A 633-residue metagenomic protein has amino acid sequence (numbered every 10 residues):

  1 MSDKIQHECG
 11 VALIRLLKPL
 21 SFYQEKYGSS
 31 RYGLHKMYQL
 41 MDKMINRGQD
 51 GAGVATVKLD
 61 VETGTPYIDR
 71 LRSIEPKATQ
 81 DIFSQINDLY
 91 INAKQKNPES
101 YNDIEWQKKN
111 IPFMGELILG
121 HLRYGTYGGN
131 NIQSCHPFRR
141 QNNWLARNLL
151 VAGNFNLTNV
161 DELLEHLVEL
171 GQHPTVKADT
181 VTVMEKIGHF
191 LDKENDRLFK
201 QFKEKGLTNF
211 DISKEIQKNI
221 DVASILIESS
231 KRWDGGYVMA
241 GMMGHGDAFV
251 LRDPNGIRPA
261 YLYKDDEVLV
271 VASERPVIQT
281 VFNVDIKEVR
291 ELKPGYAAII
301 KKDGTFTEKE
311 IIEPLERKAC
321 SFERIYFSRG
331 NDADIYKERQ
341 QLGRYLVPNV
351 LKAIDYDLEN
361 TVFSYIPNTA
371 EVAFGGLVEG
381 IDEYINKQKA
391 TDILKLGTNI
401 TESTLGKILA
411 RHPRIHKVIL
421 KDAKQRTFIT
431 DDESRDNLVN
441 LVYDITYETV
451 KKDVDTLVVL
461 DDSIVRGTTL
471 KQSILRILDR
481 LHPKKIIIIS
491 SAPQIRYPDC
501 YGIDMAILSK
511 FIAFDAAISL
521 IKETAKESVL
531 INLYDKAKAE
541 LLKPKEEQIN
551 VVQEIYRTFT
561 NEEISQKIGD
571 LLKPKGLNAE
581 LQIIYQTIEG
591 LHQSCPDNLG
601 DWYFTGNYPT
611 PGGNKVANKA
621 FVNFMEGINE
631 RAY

Functional and structural regions predicted by a protein language model:
M1-K293, I299-V362, I366-P367: Conserved short alpha-helical segments that host acidic/polar catalytic motifs at enzyme active sites
P76-N130, G375, G380-N386, G397-E448: Cofactor-binding active-site loop characterized by glycine-rich and histidine/acidic residues
K94-E105, F199-I220, E383-R411, T524-Y534 (+2 more regions): Short mixed-charge
S230, H245-D247, R252, P259 (+9 more regions): PRPP-dependent phosphoribosyltransferase catalytic core
R232-G235, E338-E359, V372, L377-I381 (+2 more regions): Phosphate/ATP-binding catalytic cores across multiple sugar-kinase/actin-like superfamilies, primarily ASKHA
G304-C320, Y365-T401: Terminal amphipathic helices with adjacent charged low-complexity linkers/tails
F363, S463-I464, I486: Hydrophobic, well-ordered secondary-structure elements that form the walls of internal hydrophobic environments
T456-S473: A phosphate-binding catalytic loop at a beta-strand-loop-alpha-helix junction that coordinates phosphoryl groups
